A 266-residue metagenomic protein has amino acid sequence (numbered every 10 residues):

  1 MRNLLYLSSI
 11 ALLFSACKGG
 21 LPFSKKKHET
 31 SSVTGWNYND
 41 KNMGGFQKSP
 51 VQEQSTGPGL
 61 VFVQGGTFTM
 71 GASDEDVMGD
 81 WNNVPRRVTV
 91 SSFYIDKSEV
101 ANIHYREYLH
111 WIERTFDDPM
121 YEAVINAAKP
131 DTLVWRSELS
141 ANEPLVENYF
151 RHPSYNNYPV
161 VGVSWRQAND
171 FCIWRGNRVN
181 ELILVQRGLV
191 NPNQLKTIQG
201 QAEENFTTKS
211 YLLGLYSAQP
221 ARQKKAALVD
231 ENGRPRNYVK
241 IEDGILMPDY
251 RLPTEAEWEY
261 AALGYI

Functional and structural regions predicted by a protein language model:
R2-L7: Sec-dependent signal peptide recognition, specifically the positively charged N-region followed immediately by
F14-A16: C-terminal motif of bacterial Sec signal peptides marking the signal peptidase cleavage site
K18-S24: Bacterial lipoprotein signal-peptidase II cleavage site
G19, A72, F93-I266: Active-site microenvironments of metalloenzymes and redox enzymes
S24-E53, V61: Post-signal peptide N-terminal segment of mature Sec-exported envelope proteins
Q54-S73: Mature N-terminal segment immediately following signal peptide/propeptide cleavage in secreted/periplasmic
P58, G65, P85, V90-S92 (+2 more regions): Extracytoplasmic
A72-V90: Short, polar loop/linker segments at the starts of domains and inter-domain junctions
